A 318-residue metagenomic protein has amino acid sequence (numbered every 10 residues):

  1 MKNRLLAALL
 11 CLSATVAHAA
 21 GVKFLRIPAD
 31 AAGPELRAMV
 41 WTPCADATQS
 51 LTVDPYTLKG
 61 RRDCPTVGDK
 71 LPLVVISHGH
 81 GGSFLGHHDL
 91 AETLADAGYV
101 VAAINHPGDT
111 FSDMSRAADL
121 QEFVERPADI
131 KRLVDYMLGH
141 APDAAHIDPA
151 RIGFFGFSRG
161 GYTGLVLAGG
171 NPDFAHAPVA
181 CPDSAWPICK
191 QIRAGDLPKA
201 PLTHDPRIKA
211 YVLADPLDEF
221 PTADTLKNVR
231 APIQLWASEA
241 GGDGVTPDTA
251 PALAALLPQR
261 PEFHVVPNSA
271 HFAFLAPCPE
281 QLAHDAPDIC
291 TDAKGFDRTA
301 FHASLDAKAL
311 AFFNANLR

Functional and structural regions predicted by a protein language model:
A19-I76: Domain-level recognition of soluble alpha/beta enzyme cores, biased toward histidine phosphatases/phosphomutases
T52, G81, L85-H88, N105-E125 (+2 more regions): Cap/lid segment of the alpha/beta-hydrolase catalytic domain
R62-L71, I76, H80-D113, G242-T246: Short substrate-entry loop that stabilizes the transition state in hydrolases
D119-A145, P149, V166, C181-S184: Alpha/beta-hydrolase active-site loop
L138, G161-D173: Short glycine-enriched nucleophile-adjacent loop and the immediately C-terminal alpha-helix near the catalytic center
V229, L235-A237: Short beta-strand/loop motif that positions the catalytic acidic residue of the alpha/beta-hydrolase fold
A231, V245-L256, C278: Short alpha-helix in the alpha/beta-hydrolase fold that links the catalytic acid
E280-R318: Catalytic active-site module of serine/aspartate enzymes centered on a nucleophile-bearing elbow/loop
